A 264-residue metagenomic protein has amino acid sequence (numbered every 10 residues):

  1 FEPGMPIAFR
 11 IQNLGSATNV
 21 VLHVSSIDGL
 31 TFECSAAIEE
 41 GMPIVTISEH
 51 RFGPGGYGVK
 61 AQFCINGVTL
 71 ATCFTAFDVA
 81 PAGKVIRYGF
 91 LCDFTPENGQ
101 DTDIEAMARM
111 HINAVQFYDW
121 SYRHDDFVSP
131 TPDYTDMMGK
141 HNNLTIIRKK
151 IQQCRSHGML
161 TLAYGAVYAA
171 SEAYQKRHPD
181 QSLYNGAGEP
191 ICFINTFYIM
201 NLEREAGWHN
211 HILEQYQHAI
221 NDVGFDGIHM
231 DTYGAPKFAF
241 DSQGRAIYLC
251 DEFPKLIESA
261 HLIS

Functional and structural regions predicted by a protein language model:
F1-N13: Contiguous beta-strand segments within globular domains
R10-I11, S16-F32, V59-A61: Beta-strand-rich binding/interaction modules
D28-K84: Extended acidic/polar, glycine-enriched regions that form or flank non-catalytic beta-rich accessory modules
A71-R123: An acidic-aromatic substrate-binding cleft motif
P96-E97, A163-V223: Active-site-adjacent "subsite" loops/lids of carbohydrate-active enzymes
H111-N113, R155-L160, G224-D226, S264: Short, well-ordered coil/turn segments that N-cap beta-strands
S121-A170, G244-S259: Aromatic-lined substrate-binding rim segments of carbohydrate-active enzymes
R204-S264: Active-site neighborhood of glycoside hydrolase catalytic domains
